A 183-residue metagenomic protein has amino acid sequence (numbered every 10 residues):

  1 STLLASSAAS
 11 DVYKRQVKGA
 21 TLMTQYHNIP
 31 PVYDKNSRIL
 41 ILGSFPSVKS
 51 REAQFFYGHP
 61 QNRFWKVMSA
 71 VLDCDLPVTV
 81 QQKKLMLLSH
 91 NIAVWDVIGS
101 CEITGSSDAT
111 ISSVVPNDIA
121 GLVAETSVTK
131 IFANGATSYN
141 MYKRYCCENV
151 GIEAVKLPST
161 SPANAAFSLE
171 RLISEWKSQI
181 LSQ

Functional and structural regions predicted by a protein language model:
S1-Q16: Single conserved hydrophobic/aromatic residue that forms the stacking wall/gate of nucleotide- or nucleobase-binding
A8, H90, N149-V150: Short, structured coil segments at secondary-structure junctions
G19, M23-R38, P60, S107-A120 (+1 more regions): C-terminal capping/extension of enzyme domains
R38-S44: Short, hydrophobic/glycine-enriched beta-strand segments
K49-T110: Short, surface-exposed acidic-centric catalytic microdomains
S89-T137: Internal catalytic-core helix/loop-beta-alpha segment that presents or stabilizes conserved functional determinants
S138-Y142: Short, well-ordered alpha-helical microsegments
